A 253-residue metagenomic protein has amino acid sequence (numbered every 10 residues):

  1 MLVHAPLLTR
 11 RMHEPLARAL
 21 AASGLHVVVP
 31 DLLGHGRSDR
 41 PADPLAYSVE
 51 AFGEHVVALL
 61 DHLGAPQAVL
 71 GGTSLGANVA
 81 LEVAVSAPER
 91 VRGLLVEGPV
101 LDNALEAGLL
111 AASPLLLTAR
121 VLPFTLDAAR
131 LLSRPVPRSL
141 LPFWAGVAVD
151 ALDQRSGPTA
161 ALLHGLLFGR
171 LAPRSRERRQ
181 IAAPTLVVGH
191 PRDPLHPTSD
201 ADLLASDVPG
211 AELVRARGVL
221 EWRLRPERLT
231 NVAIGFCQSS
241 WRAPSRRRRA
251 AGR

Functional and structural regions predicted by a protein language model:
M1-D39: Conserved HGGG/HGGXW glycine-rich cap/lid loop of the alpha/beta-hydrolase fold
H26-G71: Active-site loop/oxyanion-hole signature of alpha/beta-hydrolase fold enzymes
G72-G76, A80: Gly/Ala-rich beta-loop-alpha elbow adjacent to hydrolase catalytic centers
L81, V85-S86, R92-V121: Flexible "cap/lid" loop of the alpha/beta hydrolase fold
L105-E106, F124-R178: Conserved alpha/beta-hydrolase catalytic His-Asp/Glu region
I181, V187-G189: Short beta-strand/loop motif that positions the catalytic acidic residue of the alpha/beta-hydrolase fold
P194-D200: Conserved alpha/beta-hydrolase "acid-adjacent" motif
G210-R253: Catalytic active-site module of serine/aspartate enzymes centered on a nucleophile-bearing elbow/loop
